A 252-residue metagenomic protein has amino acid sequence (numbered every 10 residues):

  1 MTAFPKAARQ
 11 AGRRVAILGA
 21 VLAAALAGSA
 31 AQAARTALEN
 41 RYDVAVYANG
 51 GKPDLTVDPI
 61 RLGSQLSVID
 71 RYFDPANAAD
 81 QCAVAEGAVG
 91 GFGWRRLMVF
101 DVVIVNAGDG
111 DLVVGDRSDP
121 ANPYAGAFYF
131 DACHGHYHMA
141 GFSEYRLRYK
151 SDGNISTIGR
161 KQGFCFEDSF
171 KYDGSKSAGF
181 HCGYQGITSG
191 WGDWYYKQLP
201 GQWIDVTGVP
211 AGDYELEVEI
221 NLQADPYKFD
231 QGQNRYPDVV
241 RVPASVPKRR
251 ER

Functional and structural regions predicted by a protein language model:
F4-L18: Bacterial N-terminal signal peptides that target proteins for export
A16-A27: Bacterial N-terminal signal peptides
S29-A33: Sec/Tat signal peptide C-region and signal peptidase I cleavage site
A34-A88, F92, E251-R252: Boundary/junction segments of secreted and surface-exposed precursor proteins
R35-N49, L55-V57, G110-D111, G153-T157 (+2 more regions): Beta-sandwich strand segments
P75-H136: Short amphipathic, basic-aromatic surface patches that mediate peripheral association with negatively charged
G141-P210, E215, E219-K228: Exoplasmic/lumenal beta-rich domain surfaces
S245-K248: Extracellular interdomain linker/stem segments of modular secreted and single-pass surface proteins
